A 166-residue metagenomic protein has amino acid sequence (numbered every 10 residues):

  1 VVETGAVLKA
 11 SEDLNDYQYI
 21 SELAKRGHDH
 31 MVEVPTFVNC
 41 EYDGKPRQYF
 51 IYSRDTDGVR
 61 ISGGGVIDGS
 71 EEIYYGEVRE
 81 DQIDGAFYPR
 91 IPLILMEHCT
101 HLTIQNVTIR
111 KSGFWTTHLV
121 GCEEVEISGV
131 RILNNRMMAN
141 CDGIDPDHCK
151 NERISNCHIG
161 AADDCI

Functional and structural regions predicted by a protein language model:
V1-I166: Extracellular/periplasmic carbohydrate-active domains that bind, remodel, or depolymerize complex polysaccharides
